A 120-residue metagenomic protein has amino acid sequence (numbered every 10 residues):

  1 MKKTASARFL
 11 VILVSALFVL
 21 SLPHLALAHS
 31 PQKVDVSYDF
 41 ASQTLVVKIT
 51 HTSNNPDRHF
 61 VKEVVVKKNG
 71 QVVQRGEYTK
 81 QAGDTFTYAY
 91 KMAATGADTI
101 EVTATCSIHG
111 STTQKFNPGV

Functional and structural regions predicted by a protein language model:
K2-V14: Bacterial N-terminal signal peptides that target proteins for export
A41-L45: Structural beta-strand segments of beta-rich domains
V47-I49, T85-A93: Exposed aromatic-hydrophobic patches
S53-H59: A short beta-turn/strand-edge loop motif at beta-sheet boundaries
Q71-A82, N117-G119: Solvent-exposed serine/threonine-rich low-complexity stretches and specific carbohydrate-binding patches
K91-D98, C106: Surface-exposed, short loops/turns at beta-strand junctions within beta-sandwich domains
A104-Q114: Short acidic/polar inter-strand loop motif in beta-rich domains
